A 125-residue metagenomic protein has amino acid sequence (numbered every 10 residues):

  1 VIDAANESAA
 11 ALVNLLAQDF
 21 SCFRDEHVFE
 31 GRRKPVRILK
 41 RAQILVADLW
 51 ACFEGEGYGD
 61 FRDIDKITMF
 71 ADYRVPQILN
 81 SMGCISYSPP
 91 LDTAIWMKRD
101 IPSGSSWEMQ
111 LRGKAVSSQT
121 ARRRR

Functional and structural regions predicted by a protein language model:
V1-R125: HhH-family (HhH-GPD) DNA N-glycosylase catalytic core used in base-excision repair
